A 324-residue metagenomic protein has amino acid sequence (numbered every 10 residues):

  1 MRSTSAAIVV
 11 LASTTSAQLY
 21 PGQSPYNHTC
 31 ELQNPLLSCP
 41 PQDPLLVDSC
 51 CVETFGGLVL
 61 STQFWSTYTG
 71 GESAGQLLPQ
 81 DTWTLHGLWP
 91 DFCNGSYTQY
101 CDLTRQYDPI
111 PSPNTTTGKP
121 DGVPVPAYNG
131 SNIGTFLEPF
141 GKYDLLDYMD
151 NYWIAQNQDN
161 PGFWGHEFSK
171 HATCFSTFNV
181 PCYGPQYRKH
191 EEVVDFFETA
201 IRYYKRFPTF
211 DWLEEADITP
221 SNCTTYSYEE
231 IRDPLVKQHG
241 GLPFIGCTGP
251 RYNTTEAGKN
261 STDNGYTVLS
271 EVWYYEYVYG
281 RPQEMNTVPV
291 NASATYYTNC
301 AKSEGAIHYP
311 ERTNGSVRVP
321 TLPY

Functional and structural regions predicted by a protein language model:
M1-P21, Y324: Fungal secretory targeting signals
R2-T4, D108, Y277, P289: Alpha-helix initiation/capping motif
S13-W212: Catalytic cores of phosphodiester-bond-cleaving enzymes
G141-Y324: C-terminal, well-folded lobe of enzymatic/effector domains
